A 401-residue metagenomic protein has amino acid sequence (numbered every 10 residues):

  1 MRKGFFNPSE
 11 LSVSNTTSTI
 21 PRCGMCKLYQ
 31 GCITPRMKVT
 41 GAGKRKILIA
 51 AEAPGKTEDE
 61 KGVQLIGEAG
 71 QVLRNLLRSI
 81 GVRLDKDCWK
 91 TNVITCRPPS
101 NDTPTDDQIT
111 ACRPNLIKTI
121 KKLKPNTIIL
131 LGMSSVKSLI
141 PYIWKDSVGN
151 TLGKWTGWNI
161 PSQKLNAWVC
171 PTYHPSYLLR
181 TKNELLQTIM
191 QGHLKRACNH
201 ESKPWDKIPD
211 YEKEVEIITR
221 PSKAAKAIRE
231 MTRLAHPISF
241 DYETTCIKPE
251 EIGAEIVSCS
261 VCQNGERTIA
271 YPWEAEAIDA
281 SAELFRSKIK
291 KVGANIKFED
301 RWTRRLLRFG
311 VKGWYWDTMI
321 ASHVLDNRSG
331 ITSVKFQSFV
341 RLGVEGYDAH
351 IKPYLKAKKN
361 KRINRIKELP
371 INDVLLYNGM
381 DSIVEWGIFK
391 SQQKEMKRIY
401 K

Functional and structural regions predicted by a protein language model:
R2-W205: A polyanion-binding, active-site-adjacent surface
P35-A42, P161, T219-H236, A282-F285: A short acidic-Thr-Gly-centered motif at the start of a beta-strand
G41-K44, E250-V257: Short, flexible loop/turn motifs enriched in small residues
L48-A50, I238-D241, G293, Y315-W316: Short hydrophobic beta-strand that contains or immediately precedes a catalytic carboxylate
L116, I120-K124, A227-E230, A275-I289: Short, basic/hydrophobic alpha-helical segments
N126-G132, S239, I289-I296: Acidic beta-strand-to-loop metal/phosphate-binding motif
A167-W168, S176, E201-T219, V257-K397: Active-site-proximal helix-loop-helix substrate-binding element of RNase H-like nuclease domains
M190-Y242, C246-I252, W273-A277, W314: N-terminal accessory regions of nucleic-acid-interacting proteins
